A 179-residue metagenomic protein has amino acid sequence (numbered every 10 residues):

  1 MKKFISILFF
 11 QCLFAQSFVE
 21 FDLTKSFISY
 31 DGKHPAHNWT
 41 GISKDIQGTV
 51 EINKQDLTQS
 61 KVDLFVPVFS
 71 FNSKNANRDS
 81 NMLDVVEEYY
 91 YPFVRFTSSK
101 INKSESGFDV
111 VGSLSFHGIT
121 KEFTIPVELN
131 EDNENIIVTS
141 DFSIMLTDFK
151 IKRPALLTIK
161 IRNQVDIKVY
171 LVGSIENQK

Functional and structural regions predicted by a protein language model:
M1-K2, T158: Structural motif marking the loop-to-transmembrane transition
K3-L13: Sec-dependent N-terminal signal peptides
Q16-K179: Low-complexity, acidic/polar, glycine-enriched regions of mature
